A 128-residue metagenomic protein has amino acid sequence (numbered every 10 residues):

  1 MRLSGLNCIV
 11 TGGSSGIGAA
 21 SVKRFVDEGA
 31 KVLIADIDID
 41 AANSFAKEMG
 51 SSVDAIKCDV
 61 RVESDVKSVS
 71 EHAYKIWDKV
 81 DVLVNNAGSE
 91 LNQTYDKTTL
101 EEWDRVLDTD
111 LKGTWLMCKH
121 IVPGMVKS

Functional and structural regions predicted by a protein language model:
M1-I9: Flexible N-terminal pre-Rossmann segment of NAD(P)-dependent oxidoreductases
S14-S15: Conserved glycine-rich cofactor-binding loop
E28-S44: Conserved glycine-rich Rossmann-like NAD(P)H-binding loop of the short-chain dehydrogenase/reductase
I39-D40, C58-V69, L100: The beta1-alpha1 cofactor-binding region of Rossmann-like NAD(H)/NADP(H)-dependent oxidoreductases
S51-S52, H72-L83, L91, E102: A glycine-rich helix->loop->beta "capping" turn within Rossmann-like NAD(P)(H)-dependent oxidoreductase domains
T94-Y95, T99-L107: Substrate-binding pocket helix/loop in short-chain dehydrogenase/reductase
C118-K119: A short, exposed helix-loop element centered on a Lys and neighboring polar residues
